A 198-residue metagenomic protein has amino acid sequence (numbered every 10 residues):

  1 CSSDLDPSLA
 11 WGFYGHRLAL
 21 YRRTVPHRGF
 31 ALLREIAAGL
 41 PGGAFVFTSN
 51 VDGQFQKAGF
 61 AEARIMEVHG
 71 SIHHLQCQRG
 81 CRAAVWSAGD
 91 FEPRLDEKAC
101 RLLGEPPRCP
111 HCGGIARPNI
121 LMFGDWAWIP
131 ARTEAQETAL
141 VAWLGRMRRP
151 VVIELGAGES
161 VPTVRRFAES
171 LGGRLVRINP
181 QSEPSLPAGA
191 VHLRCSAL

Functional and structural regions predicted by a protein language model:
C1-L198: Conserved catalytic alpha/beta core of Sir2/sirtuin-type deacylases, generalized to analogous enzyme cores that bind
